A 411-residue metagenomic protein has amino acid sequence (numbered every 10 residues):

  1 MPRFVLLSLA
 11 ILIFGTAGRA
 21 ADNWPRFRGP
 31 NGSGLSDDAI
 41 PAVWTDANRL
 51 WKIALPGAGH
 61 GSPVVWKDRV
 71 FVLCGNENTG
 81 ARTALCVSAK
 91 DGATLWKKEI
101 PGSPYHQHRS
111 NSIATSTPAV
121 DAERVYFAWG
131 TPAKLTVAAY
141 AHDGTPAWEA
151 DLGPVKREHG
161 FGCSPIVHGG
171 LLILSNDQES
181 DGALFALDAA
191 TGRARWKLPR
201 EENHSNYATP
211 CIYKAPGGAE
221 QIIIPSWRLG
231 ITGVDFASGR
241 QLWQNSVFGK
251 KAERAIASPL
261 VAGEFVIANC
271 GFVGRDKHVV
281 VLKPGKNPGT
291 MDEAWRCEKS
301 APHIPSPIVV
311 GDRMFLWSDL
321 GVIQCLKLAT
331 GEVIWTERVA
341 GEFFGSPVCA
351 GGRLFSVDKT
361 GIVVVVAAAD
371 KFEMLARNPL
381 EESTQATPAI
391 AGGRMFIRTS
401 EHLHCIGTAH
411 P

Functional and structural regions predicted by a protein language model:
M1-P2: N-terminal secretory signal peptides that target proteins for export/translocation
V5-G15: Bacterial N-terminal signal peptides
G18-P411: Noncatalytic, solvent-exposed loop/strand surfaces of beta-propeller-type extracellular/periplasmic domains
